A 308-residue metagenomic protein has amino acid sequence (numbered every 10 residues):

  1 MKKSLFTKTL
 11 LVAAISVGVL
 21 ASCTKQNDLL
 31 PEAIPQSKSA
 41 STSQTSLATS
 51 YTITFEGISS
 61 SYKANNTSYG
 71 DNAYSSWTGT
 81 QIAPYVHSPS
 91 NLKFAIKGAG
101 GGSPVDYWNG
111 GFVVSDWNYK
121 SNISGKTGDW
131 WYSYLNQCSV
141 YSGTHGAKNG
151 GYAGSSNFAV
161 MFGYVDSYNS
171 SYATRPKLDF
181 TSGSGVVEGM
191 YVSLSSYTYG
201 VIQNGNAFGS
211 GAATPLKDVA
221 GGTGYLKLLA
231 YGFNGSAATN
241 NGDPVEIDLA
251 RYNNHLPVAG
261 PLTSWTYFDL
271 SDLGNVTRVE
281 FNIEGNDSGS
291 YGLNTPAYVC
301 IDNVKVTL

Functional and structural regions predicted by a protein language model:
K3-L5, A13, V17-S61, N303 (+1 more regions): Bacterial Sec-dependent N-terminal signal peptides
K38-R175, S182: N-terminal targeting leaders for non-cytosolic proteins
K63-A64, S195-V201, D287-S290: Short catalytic/ligand-binding loop motif for oxyanion handling, primarily in non-cytosolic enzymes, centered on
P176-D179, Y291: Short, T/G/N/S-enriched strand-turn elements that build extracellular solenoid repeat scaffolds
S182-G189, N275-V276: Extended extracellular/luminal ectodomain segments enriched in beta-structured repeat modules
Y191-S193: Short edge beta-strand/loop segments characteristic of extracellular beta-sandwich folds
V201-L228: Short coil-to-beta strand junction motifs in C2/discoidin
G221-L308: Terminal, low-complexity interaction segments
